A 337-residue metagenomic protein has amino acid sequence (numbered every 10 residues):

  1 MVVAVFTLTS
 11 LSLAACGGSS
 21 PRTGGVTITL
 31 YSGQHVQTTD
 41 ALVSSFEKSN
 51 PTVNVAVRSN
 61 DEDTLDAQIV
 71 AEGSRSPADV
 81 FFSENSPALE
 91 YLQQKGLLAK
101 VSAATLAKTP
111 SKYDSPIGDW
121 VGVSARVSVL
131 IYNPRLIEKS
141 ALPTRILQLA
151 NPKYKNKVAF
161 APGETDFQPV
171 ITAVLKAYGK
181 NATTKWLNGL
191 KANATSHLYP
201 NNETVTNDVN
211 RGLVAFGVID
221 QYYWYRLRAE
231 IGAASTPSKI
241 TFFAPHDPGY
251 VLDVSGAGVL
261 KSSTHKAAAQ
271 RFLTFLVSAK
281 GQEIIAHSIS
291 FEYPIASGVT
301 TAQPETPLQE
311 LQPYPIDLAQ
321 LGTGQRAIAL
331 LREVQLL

Functional and structural regions predicted by a protein language model:
S12-A15: C-terminal motif of bacterial Sec signal peptides marking the signal peptidase cleavage site
G17, R22-E90, L337: Early extracytoplasmic/lumenal segment of secretory-pathway proteins
S32-D40, D63, S76-V214, W224 (+1 more regions): Extracytoplasmic ligand-binding site segments that recognize negatively charged/polar headgroups
L42, W186, D220, S255 (+2 more regions): Short amphipathic alpha-helical coupling segments at ligand-binding clamshell hinges and other catalytic/signaling
R126, N188-K191, S196-Y199, A234-K261: Periplasmic-binding protein-like
I131-L136, L252-H265, I284, S288: A bilobed periplasmic-binding-protein/Venus flytrap-type ligand-binding module shared by bacterial periplasmic
N156-P162, F275-V299: Periplasmic-binding protein-like
N181-T183, S290-L337: An extracytoplasmic/periplasmic, membrane-proximal ligand-sensing/linker region
